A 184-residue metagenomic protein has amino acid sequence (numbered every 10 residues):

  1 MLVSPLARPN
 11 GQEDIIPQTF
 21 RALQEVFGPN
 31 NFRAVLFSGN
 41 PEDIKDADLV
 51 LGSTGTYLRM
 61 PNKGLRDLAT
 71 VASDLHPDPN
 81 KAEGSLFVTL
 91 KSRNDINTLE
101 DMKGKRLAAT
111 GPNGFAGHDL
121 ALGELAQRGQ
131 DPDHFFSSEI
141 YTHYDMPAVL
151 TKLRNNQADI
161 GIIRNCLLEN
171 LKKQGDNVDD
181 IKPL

Functional and structural regions predicted by a protein language model:
M1-R59: Extracytoplasmic small-molecule ligand-binding "clamshell" domains of the periplasmic binding protein/Venus flytrap
L2-E25, N80-L150, N155, N165-E169: Bilobed "Venus flytrap"/periplasmic-binding protein-like clamshell domains and structurally analogous long
G28-F32, L65, Q130, D176: Short aromatic/hydrophobic-glycine micro-motifs
P29-G39, D48, P132-D145, K182-L184: Short beta-strand-to-loop elements that line the ligand-binding cleft of bilobed periplasmic-binding protein-like
P41-D101, L122: Acidic, polar ligand-binding/catalytic clefts
T54-G64, A121, A126-Q127, R154-N155 (+1 more regions): A ligand-binding cleft/hinge motif common to bilobed small-molecule-binding domains
R66-N80, F135-F136, K172-L184: Short beta-strand->loop
